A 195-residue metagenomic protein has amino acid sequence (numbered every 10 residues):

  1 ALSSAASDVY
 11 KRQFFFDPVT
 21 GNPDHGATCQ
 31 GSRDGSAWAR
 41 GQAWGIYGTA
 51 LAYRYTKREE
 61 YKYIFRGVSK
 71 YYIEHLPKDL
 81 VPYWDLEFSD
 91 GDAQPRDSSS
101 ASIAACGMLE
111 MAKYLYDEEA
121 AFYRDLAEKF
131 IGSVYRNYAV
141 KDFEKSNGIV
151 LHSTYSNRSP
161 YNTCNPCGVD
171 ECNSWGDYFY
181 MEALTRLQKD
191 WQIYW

Functional and structural regions predicted by a protein language model:
A1-A6: Single conserved hydrophobic/aromatic residue that forms the stacking wall/gate of nucleotide- or nucleobase-binding
V9: Active-site loops and adjacent core secondary-structure elements that bind or stabilize anionic groups
D17-G21: A short, charged helix-loop
H25-Y47, Y55-R58, L76-I103, R158-D177: Solvent-exposed loop and edge beta-strand segments that line ligand/cofactor-binding and catalytic clefts
G48-L51, Y71, E110, R186: Alpha-helical solenoid repeat architecture
A52-E59, Y114-E119: Inter-helical turn/loop segments and adjacent helix faces that build the functional surface of alpha-helical bundle
R54, K70-E74, K113, Y135-R136: Amphipathic alpha-helical segments of tetratricopeptide repeats
A93-C106, M111-W195: CBM-like carbohydrate-recognition segments
